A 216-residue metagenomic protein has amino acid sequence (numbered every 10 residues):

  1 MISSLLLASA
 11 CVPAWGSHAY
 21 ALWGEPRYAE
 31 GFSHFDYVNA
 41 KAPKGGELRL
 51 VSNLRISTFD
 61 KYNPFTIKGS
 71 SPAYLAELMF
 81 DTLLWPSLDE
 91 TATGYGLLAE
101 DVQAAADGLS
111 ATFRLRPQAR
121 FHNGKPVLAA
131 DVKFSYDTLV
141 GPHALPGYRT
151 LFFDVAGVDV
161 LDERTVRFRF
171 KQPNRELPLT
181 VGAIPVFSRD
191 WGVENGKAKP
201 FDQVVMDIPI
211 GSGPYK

Functional and structural regions predicted by a protein language model:
I2-A10: Bacterial N-terminal signal peptides
W15-D107, D137, I208-P214: N-terminal lobe/hinge region of extracytoplasmic solute-binding protein
R27, L78, L97, V127 (+3 more regions): Extracytoplasmic/secreted proteins, especially bacterial periplasmic and envelope-associated proteins
Y37, L84-L88, D107, R120 (+4 more regions): Sec-exported extracytoplasmic/periplasmic mature domains
R49, L128-S135, E163-R169, G213-P214: Alpha-helical secondary-structure segments
D107, A111-F113: N-terminal cofactor/phosphate-binding cores enriched in small/glycine residues, especially glycine-rich loops such as
R114, T150-N195, P214: Surface-exposed binding/hinge segments that line and control ligand-binding clefts or catalytic entry sites
